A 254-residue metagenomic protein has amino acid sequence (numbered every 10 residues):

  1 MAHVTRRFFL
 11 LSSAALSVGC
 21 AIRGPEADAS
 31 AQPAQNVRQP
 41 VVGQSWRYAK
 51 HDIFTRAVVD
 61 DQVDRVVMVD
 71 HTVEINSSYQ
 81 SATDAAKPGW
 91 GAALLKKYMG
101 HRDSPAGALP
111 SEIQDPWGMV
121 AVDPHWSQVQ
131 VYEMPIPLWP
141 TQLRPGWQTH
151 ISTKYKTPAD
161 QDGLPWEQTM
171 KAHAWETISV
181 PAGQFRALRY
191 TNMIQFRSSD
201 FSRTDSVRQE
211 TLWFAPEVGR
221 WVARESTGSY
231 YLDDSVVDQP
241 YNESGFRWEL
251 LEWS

Functional and structural regions predicted by a protein language model:
A2-L16: N-terminal secretory signal peptides and thylakoid transit peptides that target proteins across membranes
A14, Q39, P140-Q142: Proline-rich low-complexity regions
I22-K96, H101-P105, T153-S254: Acidic, serine/threonine-rich low-complexity disordered tracts
A82-W147: An acidic-aromatic
M119-P181: Secreted/surface-exposed cysteine- and glycine-rich disulfide frameworks
